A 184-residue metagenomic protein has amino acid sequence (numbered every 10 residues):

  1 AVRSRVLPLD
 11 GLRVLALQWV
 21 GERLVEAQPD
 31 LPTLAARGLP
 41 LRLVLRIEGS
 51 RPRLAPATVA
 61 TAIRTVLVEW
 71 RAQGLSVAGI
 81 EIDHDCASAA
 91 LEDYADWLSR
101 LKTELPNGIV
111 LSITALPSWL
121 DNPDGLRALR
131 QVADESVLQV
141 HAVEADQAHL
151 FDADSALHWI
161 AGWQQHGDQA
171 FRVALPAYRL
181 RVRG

Functional and structural regions predicted by a protein language model:
A1-A16: N-terminal mature-domain "stem" immediately C-terminal to a signal peptide or N-terminal signal-anchor/transmembrane
V2, Q28-L34, H158-W163: Intrinsically disordered, low-complexity boundary segments flanking structured domains
V2-S4, W70, A128-L129, W163: Generic structural signal for hydrophobic
V6-L9, G74, R130, Q165: Alpha-helix termination/capping residues and helix-transition junctions
L9, G38-P40, D168: Sequence-level motif detector for i,i+2 pairs with an aromatic at +2
L12, I82, V173: Terminal peptide-recognition signature
A16-A133: Chitinase-like catalytic core of GlcNAc-active glycosidases
S99-R183: Substrate-binding surface in catalytic domains of secreted glycosidases
